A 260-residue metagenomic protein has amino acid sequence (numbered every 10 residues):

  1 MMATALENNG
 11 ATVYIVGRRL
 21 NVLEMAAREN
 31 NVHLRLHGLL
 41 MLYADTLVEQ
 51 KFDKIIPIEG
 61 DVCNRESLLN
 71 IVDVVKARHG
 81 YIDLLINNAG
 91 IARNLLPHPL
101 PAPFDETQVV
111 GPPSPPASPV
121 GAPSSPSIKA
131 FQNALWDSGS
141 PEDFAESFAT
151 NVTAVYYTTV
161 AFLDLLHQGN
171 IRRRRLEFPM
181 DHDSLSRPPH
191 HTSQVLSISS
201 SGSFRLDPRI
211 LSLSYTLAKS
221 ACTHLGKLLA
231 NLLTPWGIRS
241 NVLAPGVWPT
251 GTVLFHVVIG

Functional and structural regions predicted by a protein language model:
M1-Y14, R18-L20: Canonical Rossmann dinucleotide-binding motif of NAD(H)/NADP(H)-dependent dehydrogenases/reductases, specifically
N9, H33, Q50-K51, R78-H79 (+2 more regions): Short coil/turn segments at alpha/beta junctions that flank glycine-rich nucleotide-binding fingerprints
N21, E59-I71: The beta1-alpha1 cofactor-binding region of Rossmann-like NAD(H)/NADP(H)-dependent oxidoreductases
A26-L34, Y43-F52: Short, conserved SAM-binding/catalytic segment of Class I S-adenosyl-L-methionine-dependent methyltransferases
Y81, L85-I86: Conserved hydrophobic beta-strands of the Rossmann-like cofactor-binding core in SDR/related NAD(P)H-dependent
I91, H98-F148, T153, V160-P235 (+1 more regions): Catalytic loop of short-chain dehydrogenase/reductase
A244-F255: Short, flexible catalytic-loop segment of classical short-chain dehydrogenase/reductase
